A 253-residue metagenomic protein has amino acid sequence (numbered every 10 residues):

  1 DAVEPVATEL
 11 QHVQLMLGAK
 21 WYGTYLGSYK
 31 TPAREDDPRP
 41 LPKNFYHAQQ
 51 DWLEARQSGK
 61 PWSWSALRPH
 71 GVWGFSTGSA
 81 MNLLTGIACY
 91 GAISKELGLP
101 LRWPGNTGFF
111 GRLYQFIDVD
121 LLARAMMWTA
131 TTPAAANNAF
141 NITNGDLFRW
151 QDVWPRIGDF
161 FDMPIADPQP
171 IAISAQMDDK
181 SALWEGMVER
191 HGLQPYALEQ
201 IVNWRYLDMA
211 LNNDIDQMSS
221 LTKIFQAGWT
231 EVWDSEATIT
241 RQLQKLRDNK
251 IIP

Functional and structural regions predicted by a protein language model:
D1-F45, S65: Conserved Rossmann-fold NAD(P)-dependent oxidoreductase catalytic core, especially the SDR/UDP-sugar
A2-Q11, Q49-S63, A227: A structural motif corresponding to the C-terminal end of an alpha-helix and its immediate exit/capping segment
M16-L17, W52-M81: Conserved beta-loop-beta element that borders a ligand/cofactor-binding pocket
T31-P32, R39-D51, G71, A80-T85 (+2 more regions): Short-chain dehydrogenase/reductase
K60, V72-Y90, D120, W128-F140 (+1 more regions): Glycine/proline-rich active-site loop of Rossmann-fold NAD(P)-dependent oxidoreductases
A66, F110-A123, A139, W150: Conserved loop-to-helix N-cap of the C-terminal "lid" that shapes the substrate pocket in Rossmann-like
C89-I117: A conserved pocket-lining segment of Rossmann-fold NAD(P)-dependent short-chain dehydrogenase/reductase
A123-D208, N212, S220-T222, Q226 (+1 more regions): Mid/C-terminal beta-alpha module of Rossmann-like enzyme folds, strongest in SDR-family dehydrogenases/epimerases
